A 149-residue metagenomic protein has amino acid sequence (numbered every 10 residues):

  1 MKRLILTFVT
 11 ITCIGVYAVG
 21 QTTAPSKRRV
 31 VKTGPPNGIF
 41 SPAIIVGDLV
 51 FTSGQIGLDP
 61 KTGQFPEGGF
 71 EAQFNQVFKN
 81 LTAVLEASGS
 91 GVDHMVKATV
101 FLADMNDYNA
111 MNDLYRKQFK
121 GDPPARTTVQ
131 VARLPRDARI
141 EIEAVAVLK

Functional and structural regions predicted by a protein language model:
L4-F8, V16-K79, A83-D93, L102-K149: N-terminal presequence-like segments and the immediate start of the first folded domain
V96-A98: Surface-exposed aromatic
